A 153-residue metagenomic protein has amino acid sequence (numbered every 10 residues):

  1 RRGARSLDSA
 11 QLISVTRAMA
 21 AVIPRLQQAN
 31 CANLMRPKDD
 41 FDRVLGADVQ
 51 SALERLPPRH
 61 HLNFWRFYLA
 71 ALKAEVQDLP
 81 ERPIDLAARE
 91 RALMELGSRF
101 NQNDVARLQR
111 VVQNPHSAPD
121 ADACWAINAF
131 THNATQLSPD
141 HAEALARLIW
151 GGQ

Functional and structural regions predicted by a protein language model:
R1, L62, L96-G97, D122 (+1 more regions): Intrinsically disordered regions, especially transient/low-confidence alpha-helical propensity segments and coil-helix
R1-D48: N-terminal Sec/ER secretory leader and immediately downstream segment of secreted/extracellular precursors
G3, L7, M19, D48 (+5 more regions): Generic structural signal for hydrophobic core residues of well-folded globular domains
L12-T16, R91, D120: Generic detector of bulky aromatic hydrophobic side chains
A18-R25, H61-A71, A126-F130: Charged, low-complexity, helix-prone segments enriched in Lys/Glu/Asp/Gln
Q28, A32-Q113: Extended amphipathic alpha-helical interaction segments
V105-Q153: A cross-kingdom marker for long, charged
